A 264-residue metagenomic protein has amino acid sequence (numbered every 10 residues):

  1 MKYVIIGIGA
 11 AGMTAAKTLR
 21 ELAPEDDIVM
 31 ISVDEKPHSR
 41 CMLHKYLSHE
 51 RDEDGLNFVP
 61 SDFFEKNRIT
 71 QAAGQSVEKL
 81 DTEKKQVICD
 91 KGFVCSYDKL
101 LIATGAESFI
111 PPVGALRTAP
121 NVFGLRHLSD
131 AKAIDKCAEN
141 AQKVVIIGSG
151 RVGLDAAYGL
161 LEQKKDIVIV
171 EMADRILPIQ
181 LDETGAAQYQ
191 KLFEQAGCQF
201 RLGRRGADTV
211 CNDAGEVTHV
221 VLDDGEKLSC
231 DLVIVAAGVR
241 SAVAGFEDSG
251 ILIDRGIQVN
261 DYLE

Functional and structural regions predicted by a protein language model:
M1-T70, G159-Q180: Beta1-alpha1 glycine-rich phosphate/pyrophosphate-binding loop at the start of Rossmann-like nucleotide-binding domains
A10-M13, A106-S108, S129, R151 (+2 more regions): Residue-level detector of alpha-helix initiation sites
A73-K84, L202-E216: A conserved short coil-to-beta-strand element within the FAD-binding core of flavoproteins
D90-K99, D223-L232: Core beta-strand elements of the Rossmann-like FAD/NAD(P) dinucleotide-binding domain in flavoenzyme oxidoreductases
A103-T104, I147, L202, A236-A237 (+1 more regions): Short, well-ordered coil/turn residues at beta-beta hairpins and beta-strand->alpha-helix junctions within
T104-Q163, V259-D261: Glycine-rich dinucleotide-binding loop and its adjacent helix/turn
T118-E139, N212, E216, K227-E264: FAD-site-proximal beta/loop scaffold in flavoenzymes
K143, V152-V210: Rossmann-like dinucleotide-binding cores of NAD(P)H-dependent redox enzymes
